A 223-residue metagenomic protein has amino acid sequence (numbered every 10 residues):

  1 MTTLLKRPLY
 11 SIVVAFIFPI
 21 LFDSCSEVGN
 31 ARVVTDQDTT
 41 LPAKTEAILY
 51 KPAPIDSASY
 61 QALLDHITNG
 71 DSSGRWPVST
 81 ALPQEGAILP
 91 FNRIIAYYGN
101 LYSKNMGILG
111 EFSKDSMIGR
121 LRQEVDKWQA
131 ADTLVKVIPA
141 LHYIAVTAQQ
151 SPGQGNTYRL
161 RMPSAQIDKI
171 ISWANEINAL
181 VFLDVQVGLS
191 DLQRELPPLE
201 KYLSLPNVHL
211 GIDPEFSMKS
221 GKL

Functional and structural regions predicted by a protein language model:
M1-V33: Bacterial Sec-dependent N-terminal signal peptides
L9-V13, N105, Q149, S220: Residues in flexible loops and secondary-structure boundaries
F16-F18, F22, F91, F112 (+2 more regions): Phenylalanine-focused residue identity feature
F22-L160: Alpha/beta catalytic barrel-like cores
K127-Q129, K136-E215: Substrate-binding cleft of extracellular glycoside hydrolase catalytic domains
P214-L223: Substrate-binding surface in catalytic domains of secreted glycosidases
